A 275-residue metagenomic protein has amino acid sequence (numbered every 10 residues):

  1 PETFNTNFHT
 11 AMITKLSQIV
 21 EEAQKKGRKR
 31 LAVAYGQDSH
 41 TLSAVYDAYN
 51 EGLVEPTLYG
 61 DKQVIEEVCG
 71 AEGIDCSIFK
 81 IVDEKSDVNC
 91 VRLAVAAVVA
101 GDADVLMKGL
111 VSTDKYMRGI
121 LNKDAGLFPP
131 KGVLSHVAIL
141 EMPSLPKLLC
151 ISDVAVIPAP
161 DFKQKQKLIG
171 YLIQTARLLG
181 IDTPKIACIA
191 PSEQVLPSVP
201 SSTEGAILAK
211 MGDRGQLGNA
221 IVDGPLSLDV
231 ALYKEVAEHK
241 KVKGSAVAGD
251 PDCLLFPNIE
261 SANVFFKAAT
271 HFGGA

Functional and structural regions predicted by a protein language model:
F8-A275: Anion-binding alpha/beta catalytic cores of soluble intermediary-metabolism enzymes, centered on
